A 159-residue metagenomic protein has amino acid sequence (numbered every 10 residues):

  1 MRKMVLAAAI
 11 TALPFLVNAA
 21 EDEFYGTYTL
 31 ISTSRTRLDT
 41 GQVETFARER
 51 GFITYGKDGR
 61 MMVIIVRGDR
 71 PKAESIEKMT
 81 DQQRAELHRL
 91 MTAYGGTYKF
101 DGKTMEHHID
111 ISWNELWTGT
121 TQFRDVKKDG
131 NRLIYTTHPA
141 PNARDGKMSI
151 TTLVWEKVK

Functional and structural regions predicted by a protein language model:
M4-L13: Sec-dependent N-terminal signal peptides
I10, V17-K159: Lipid interaction determinants
